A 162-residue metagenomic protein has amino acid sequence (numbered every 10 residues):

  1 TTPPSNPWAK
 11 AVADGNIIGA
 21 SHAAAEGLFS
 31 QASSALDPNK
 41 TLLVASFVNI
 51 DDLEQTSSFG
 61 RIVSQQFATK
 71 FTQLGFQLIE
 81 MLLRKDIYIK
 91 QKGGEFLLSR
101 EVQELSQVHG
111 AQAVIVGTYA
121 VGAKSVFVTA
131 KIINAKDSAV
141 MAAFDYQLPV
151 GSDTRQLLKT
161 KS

Functional and structural regions predicted by a protein language model:
T1-N39, L105-V108, A123-S125, K131-S162: C-terminal/domain-edge helix-coil "capping" segments
P7-G15, N49-S58, I89-K92: Second-shell loop/turn segments in exported
I17, S21-A23, Q31, S64-Q65 (+3 more regions): Short, solvent-exposed, polar/charged sequence segments at loop or secondary-structure edges
D37-L42, F47-I50, T72-F96: Short beta-strand->alpha-helix linker/helix-N-cap micro-motif that forms a surface specificity/interaction loop
T41-S46, I79, V116-T118, F127-K131 (+1 more regions): Soluble periplasmic/extracytoplasmic beta-strand elements of cell-envelope proteins
Q55-L74: Short, low-complexity, polybasic intrinsically disordered segments
F76-L83, A113-Y119, V150-L157: Low-complexity, flexible helical/coil segments
